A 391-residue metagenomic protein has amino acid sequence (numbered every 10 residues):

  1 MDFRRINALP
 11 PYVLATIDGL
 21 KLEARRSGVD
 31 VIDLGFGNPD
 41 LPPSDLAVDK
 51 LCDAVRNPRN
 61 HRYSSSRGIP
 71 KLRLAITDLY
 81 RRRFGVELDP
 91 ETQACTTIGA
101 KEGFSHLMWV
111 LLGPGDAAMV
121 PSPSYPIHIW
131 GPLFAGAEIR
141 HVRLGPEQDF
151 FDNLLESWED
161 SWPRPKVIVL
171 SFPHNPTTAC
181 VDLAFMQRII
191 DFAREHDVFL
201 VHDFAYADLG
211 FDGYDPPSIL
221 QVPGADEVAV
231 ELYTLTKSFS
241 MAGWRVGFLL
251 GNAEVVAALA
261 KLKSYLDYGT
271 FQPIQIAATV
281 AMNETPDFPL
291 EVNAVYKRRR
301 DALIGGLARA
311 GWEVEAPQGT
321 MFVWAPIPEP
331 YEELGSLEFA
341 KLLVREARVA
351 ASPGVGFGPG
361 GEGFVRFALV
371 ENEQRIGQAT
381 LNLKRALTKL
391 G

Functional and structural regions predicted by a protein language model:
D2-G99, H106, M282-E284, K389-G391: N-terminal small-domain helix-loop-helix segment of the aminotransferase-like
A24-S27, A135, E195-H196, A310 (+1 more regions): Helix C-cap/helix->beta junction micro-motif
D78, R82, V86, E332-G335 (+2 more regions): PLP-dependent enzyme catalytic core of the Aspartate aminotransferase-like
V110-P132: Conserved PLP-anchoring active-site segment centered on the Schiff-base-forming lysine
R140, L144-G213: Active-site phosphate-binding strand-loop segment of PLP-dependent enzymes
Q221-V222, D226-K297, D301-A310, A386-T388: Conserved core segment of the aminotransferase class I/II
T279, Y296-I304, V314-I327, G361: Conserved glycine-rich beta-strand-loop-beta hairpin in the small C-terminal domain of fold type I
